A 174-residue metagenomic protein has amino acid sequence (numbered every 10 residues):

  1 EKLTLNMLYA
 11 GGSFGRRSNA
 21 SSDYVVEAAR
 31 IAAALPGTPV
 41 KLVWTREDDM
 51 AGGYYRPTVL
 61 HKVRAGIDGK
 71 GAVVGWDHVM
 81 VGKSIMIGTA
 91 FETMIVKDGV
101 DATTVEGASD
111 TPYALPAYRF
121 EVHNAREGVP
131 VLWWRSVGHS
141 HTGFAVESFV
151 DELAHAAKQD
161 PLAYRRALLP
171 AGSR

Functional and structural regions predicted by a protein language model:
E1-R174: Structural alpha/beta core scaffold segments of enzyme domains
